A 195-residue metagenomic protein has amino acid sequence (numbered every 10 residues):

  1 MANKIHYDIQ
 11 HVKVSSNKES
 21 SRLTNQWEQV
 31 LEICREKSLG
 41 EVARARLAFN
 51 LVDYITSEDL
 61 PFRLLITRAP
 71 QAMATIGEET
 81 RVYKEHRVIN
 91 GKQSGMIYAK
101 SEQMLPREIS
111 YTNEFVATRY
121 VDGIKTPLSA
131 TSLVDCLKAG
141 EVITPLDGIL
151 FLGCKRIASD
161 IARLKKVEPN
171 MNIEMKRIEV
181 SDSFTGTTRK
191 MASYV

Functional and structural regions predicted by a protein language model:
M1-Q29, P145: N-terminal intrinsically disordered, low-complexity, charged/polar
S16-R44, R107-S132: Short alpha-helical segments that sit at the start of domains
W27-E28, R35-K37, T56, P61-R63 (+2 more regions): N-terminal leader and targeting sequences that precede the mature domain
E41-L51, D135-A139: Short amphipathic alpha-helical elements of helix-turn-helix/winged-helix folds
L51-R63, V142-L150: Short acidic, hydrophobic short linear motifs in intrinsically disordered regions
L64, G153-C154, E179: Acidic, metal-coordinating catalytic cores used for nucleic-acid/nucleotide bond scission and strand-transfer chemistry
A69-T126, A158-I161, K165-V195: DNA-binding patch around the recognition helix
L128-V167, M171: Exposed, interaction-prone assembly regions rather than primary DNA-binding/catalytic cores
